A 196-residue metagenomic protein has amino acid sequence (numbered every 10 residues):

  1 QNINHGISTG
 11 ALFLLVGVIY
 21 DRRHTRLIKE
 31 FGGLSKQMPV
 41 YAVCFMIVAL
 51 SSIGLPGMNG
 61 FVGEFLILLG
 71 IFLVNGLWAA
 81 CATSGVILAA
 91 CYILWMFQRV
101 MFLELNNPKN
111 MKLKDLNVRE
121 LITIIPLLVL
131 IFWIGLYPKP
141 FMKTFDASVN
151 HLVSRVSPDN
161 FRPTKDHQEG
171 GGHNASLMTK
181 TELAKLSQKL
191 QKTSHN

Functional and structural regions predicted by a protein language model:
Q1-N2: Short alpha-helical catalytic segment bearing the HExxH-like zincin motif of zinc-dependent metalloproteases
H5, F31, G60, L68 (+4 more regions): Hydrophobic, well-ordered secondary-structure elements that form the walls of internal hydrophobic environments
G6-A89, M111-L130: Interfacial and helix-entry/exit segments of alpha-helical transmembrane bundles in multi-pass inner-membrane proteins
K36-Y41, L94-N196: Cytoplasmic/organellar membrane-interface segments at the starts of transmembrane helices in multi-pass inner-membrane
